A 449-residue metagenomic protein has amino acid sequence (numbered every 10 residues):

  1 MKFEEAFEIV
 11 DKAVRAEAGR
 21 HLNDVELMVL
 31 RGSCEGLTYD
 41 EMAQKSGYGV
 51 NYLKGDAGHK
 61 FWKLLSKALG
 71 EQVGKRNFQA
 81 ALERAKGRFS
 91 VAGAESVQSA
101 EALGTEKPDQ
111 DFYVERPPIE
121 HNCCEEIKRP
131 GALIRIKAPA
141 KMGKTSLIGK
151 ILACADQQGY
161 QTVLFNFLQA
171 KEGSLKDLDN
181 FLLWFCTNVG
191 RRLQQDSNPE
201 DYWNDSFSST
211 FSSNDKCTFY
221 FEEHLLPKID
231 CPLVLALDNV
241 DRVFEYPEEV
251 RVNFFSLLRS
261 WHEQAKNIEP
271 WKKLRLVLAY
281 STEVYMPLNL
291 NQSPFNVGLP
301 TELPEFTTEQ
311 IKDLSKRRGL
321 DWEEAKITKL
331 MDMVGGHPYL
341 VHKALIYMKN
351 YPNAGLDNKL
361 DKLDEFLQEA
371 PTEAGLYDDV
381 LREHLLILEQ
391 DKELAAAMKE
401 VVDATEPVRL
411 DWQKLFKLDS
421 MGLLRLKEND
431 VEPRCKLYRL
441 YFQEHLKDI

Functional and structural regions predicted by a protein language model:
G58-K67, N350, E373-Y377, L424-I449: Short capping/hinge segments at domain boundaries that bridge a core fold to an adjacent linker or tail
G93-A155, E223: Walker A/P-loop-proximal flanking segment of P-loop NTPase domains
R135, A153-S174: Conserved catalytic segments around the Walker B and adjacent sensor/switch elements of P-loop NTPase domains
L175-N198: Conserved NTP-binding/hydrolysis module of P-loop NTPases
R191-L237, D241-N253, L257, H262-K272: Mid-core helix/loop region of P-loop NTP-binding domains shared across ATPases and GTPases
P247, I268, K273, T282-G298: Short regulatory helix/loop adjacent to the ATP-binding pocket of P-loop NTPases
G298-K326, A344: Conserved small helical "lid"/interfacial subdomain of P-loop NTPases
L320-M421, K427, K436: Winged-helix-like regulatory helical subdomains adjacent to P-loop NTPase cores
